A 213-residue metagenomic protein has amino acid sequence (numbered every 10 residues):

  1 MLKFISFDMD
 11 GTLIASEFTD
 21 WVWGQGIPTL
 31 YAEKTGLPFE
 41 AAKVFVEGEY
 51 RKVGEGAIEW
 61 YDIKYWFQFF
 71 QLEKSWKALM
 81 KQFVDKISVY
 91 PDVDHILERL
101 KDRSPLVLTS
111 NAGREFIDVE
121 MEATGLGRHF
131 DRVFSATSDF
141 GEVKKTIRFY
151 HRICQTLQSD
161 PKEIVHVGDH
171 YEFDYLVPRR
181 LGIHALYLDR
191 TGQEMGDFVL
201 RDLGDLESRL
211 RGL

Functional and structural regions predicted by a protein language model:
M1-I5, E17, E98, V107 (+1 more regions): Asp-based, Mg2+/Mn2+-dependent phosphohydrolase catalytic module
L2-H95, E115: N-terminal helical cap/lid subdomain that shapes the substrate entry/recognition surface in HAD-like hydrolases
D102-R103: Structured helix-beta-strand junction loops
